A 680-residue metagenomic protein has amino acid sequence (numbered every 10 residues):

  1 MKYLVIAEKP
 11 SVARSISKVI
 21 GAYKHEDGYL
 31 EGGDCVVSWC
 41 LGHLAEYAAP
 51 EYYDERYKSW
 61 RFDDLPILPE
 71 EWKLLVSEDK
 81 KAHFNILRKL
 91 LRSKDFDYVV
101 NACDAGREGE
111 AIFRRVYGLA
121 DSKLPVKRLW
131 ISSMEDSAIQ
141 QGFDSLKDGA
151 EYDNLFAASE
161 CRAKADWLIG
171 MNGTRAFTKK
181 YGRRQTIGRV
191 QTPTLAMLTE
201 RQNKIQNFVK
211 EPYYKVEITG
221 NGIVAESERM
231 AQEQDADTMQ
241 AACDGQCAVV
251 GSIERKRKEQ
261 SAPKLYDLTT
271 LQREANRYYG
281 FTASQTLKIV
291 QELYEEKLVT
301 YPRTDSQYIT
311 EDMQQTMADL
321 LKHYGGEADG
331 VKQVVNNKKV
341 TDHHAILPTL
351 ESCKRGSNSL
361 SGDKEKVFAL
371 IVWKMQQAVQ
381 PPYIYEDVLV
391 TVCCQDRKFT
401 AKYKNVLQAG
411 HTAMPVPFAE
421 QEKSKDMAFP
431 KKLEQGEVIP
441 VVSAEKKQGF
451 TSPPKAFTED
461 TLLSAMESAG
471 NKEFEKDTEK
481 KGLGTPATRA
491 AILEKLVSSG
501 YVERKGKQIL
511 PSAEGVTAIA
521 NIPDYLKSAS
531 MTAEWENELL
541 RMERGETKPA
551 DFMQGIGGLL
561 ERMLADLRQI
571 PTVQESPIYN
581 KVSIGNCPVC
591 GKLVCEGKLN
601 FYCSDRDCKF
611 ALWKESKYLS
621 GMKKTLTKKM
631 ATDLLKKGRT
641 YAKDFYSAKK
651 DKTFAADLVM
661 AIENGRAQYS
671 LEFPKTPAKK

Functional and structural regions predicted by a protein language model:
M1-A163, W167, S452-P453: Intrinsically disordered, low-complexity regulatory segments
M1-K2, A102-A105, G182-R184, R255-K264 (+3 more regions): Conserved short loop/turn motifs at secondary-structure junctions
K2-L4, K80, L91, L119 (+4 more regions): Basic, low-complexity terminal or inter-domain segments flanking catalytic cores
P10-S17, D34-V37, L41, S77-R88 (+17 more regions): Amphipathic alpha-helical transducer elements in NTP-driven molecular machines
W72, K94, D136-G220, R255-E259: C-terminal or mid-to-C-terminal helical accessory/interaction module adjacent to the motor/catalytic core
W72-L75, C103, K123-K127, D148-L155 (+6 more regions): Short, polar/flexible loop-turn hinges at active-site or ligand-entry regions and domain interfaces
A150, E233-Y266, Q272, S530: Metal- or metallocofactor-binding catalytic centers and their adjacent structured scaffolds across diverse enzyme
